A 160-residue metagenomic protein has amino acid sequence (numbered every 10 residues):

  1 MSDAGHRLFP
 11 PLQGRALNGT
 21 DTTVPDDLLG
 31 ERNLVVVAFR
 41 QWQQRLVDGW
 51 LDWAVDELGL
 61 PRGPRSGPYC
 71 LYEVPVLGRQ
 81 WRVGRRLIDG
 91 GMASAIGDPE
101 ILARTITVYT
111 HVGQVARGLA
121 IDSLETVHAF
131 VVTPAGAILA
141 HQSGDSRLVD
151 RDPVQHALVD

Functional and structural regions predicted by a protein language model:
M1-D160: Chalcogenol-based redox active-site neighborhoods
